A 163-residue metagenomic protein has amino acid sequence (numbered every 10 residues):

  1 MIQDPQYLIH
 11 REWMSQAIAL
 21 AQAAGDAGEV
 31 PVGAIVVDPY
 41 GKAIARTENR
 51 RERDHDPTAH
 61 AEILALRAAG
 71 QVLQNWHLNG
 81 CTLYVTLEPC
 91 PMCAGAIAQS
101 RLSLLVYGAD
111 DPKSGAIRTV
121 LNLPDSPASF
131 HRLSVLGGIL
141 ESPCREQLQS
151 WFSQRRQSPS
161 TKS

Functional and structural regions predicted by a protein language model:
M1-A27, A43, P89-S163: Zinc-dependent deaminase
A17, A21-A24, A34, A45 (+2 more regions): Small-residue (primarily alanine) positions within well-ordered alpha-helices, especially packing/interaction faces
G28-V32, N79: Short, basic and Ser/Thr-rich N-terminal targeting/leader segments
V32-G41: Short beta-strand scaffold segments in enzyme catalytic cores
I44-R51: Short beta->alpha transition motifs characteristic of CBS
R51, V85, A109: Residues that line or immediately flank small-molecule/substrate-binding pockets and catalytic motifs
R53-I63: A short, polar/charged loop-to-alpha-helix boundary motif
N75-L87: Immediate flanking context of iron-sulfur cluster ligation sites
